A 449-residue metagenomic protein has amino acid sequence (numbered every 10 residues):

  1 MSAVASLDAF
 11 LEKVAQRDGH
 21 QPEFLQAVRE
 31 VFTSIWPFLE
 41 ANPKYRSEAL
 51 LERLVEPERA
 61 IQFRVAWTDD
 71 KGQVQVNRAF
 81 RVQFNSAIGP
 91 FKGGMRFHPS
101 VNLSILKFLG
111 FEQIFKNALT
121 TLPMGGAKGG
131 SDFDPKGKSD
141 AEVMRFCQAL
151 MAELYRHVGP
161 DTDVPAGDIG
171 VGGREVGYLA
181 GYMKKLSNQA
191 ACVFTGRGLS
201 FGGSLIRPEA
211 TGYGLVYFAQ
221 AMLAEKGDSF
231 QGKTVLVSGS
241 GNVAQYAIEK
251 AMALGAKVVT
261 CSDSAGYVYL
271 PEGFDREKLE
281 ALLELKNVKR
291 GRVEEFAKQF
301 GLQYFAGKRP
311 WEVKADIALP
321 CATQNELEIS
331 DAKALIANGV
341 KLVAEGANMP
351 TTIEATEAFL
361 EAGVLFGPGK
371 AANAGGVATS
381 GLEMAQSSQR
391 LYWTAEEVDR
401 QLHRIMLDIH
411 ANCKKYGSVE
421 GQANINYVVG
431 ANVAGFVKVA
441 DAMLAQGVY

Functional and structural regions predicted by a protein language model:
M1-L205, K438-G447: N-terminal ligand-binding/catalytic initiation module
S2-A27, M222-L223, I336-Y449: Adenosine-phosphate binding glycine-rich loop
L11-E12, R29, T33-W36, L103 (+12 more regions): Predominant activation on well-ordered alpha-helical scaffold segments within soluble catalytic domains
G72, D168-I169, S204-T211, L236-S240 (+3 more regions): Active-site nucleophile and cofactor-binding loops and adjacent substrate-binding regions of central metabolic enzymes
T162-A166, A190-F194, V237, T260-D263 (+4 more regions): General beta-strand structural signal in soluble alpha/beta enzymes
G198, G203-E312: Glycine-rich phosphate/diphosphate-binding loop of Rossmann-like nucleotide-binding domains
G266-F366, A371: Rossmann-like adenosine-cofactor binding region
